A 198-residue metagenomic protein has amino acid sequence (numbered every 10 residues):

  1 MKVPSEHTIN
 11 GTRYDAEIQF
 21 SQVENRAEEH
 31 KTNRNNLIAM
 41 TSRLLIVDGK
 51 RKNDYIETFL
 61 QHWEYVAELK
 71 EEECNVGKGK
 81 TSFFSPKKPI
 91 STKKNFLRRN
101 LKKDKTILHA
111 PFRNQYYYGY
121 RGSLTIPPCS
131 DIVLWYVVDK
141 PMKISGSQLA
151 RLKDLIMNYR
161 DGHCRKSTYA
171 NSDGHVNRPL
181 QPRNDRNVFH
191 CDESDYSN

Functional and structural regions predicted by a protein language model:
M1-D15, Q19-N198: Extracellular or lumenal secretory-pathway regions
